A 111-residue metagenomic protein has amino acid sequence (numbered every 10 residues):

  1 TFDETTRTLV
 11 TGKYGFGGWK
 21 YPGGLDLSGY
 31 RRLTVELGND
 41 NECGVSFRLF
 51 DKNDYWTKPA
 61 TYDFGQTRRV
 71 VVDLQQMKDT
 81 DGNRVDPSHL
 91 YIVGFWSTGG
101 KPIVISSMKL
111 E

Functional and structural regions predicted by a protein language model:
T1-T6: Extracellular glycan-recognition surfaces and repeat-rich motifs
L9-N83, S97-L110: Extracellular ligand-binding interfaces
G82-V93: Noncatalytic modules at the cell exterior or secretory-pathway interfaces, chiefly beta-strand-rich lectin/adhesion
